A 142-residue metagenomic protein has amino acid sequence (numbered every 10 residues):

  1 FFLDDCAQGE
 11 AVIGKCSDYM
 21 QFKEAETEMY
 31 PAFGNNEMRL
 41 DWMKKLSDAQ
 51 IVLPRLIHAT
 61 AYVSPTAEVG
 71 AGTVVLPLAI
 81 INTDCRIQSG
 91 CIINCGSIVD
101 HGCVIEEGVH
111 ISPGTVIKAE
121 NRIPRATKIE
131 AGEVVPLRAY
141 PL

Functional and structural regions predicted by a protein language model:
F1-F33: A solvent-exposed beta-alpha-beta segment
Q8, E37, Y62-V63: Short secondary-structure capping/turn micro-motifs that flank functional sites
G9, E26, Q50-I51, G132: A generic structural signal for alpha->beta connector loops
V12-I13, D48, G72-V74: Short, hinge-like loop/turn segments at secondary-structure boundaries
M20-E24, K44-D48, T66-A67: Short, charge-rich binding segments
P31, N35, R39-I57: Glycine/small-residue-rich loop that forms an oxyanion/phosphate-binding "nest" at active or ligand-binding sites
L56-L142: Structural signal for interior beta-strand "rungs" in well-ordered beta-sheet cores of soluble enzyme domains
